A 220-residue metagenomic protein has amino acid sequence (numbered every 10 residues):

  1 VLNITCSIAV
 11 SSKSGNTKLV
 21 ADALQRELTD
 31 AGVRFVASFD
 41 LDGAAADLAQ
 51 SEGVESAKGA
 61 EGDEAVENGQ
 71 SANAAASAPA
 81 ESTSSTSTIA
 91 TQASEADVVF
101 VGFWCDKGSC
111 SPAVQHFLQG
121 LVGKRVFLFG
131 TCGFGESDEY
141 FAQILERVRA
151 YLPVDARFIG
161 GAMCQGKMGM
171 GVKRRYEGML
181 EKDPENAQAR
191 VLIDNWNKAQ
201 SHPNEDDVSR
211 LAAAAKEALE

Functional and structural regions predicted by a protein language model:
V1-D47: A short, flexible N-terminal coil/short beta segment enriched in small residues
I4, N16, E27, A31 (+5 more regions): FMN-binding flavodoxin-like domain, especially the glycine-rich phosphate-binding loop
L41-A44, C105-S109: Short beta->alpha connector loops
A45-Q92: Intrinsically disordered, low-complexity terminal tails and inter-domain linkers enriched for S/T/G/P/D/E
